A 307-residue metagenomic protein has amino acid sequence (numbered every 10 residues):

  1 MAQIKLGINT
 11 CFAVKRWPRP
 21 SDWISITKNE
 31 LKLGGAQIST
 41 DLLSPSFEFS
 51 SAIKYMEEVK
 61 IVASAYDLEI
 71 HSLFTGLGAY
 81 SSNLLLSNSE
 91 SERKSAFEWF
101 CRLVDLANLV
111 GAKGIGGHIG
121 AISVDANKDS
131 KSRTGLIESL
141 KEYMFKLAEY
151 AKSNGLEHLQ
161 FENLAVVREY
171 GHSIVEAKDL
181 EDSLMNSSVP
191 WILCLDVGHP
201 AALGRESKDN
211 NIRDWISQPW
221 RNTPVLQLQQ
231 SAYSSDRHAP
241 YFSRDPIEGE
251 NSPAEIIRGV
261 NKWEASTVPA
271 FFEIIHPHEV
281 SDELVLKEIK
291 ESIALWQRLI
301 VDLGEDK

Functional and structural regions predicted by a protein language model:
M1-T10, V14-K32, S64, G111 (+2 more regions): Histidine-acidic metal/acid-base catalytic patches
N9-F12, T27-I53: N-terminal substrate-binding region of glycoside hydrolase catalytic domains
F12-V14, T40-L42, G76-A79, I119-S123 (+4 more regions): Active-site-proximal loop/turn and secondary-structure-junction residues that shape catalytic pockets, frequently
Q37, S72, G116, Q160 (+3 more regions): Conserved beta-strand positions in the central sheet of alpha/beta enzyme cores
S44-I53, L77-F97, A121-G135, R237-D245 (+1 more regions): Surface-exposed, active-site-proximal loop segments in enzymatic domains
F49-D67: Aromatic-lined substrate-binding rim segments of carbohydrate-active enzymes
A65, L84-I192: Active-site acidic/histidine proton-transfer and metal-coordination neighborhood in alpha/beta enzyme cores
L68, S72-N83, K113: Long, hydrophobic/aromatic-enriched structural stretches that serve as scaffold segments
